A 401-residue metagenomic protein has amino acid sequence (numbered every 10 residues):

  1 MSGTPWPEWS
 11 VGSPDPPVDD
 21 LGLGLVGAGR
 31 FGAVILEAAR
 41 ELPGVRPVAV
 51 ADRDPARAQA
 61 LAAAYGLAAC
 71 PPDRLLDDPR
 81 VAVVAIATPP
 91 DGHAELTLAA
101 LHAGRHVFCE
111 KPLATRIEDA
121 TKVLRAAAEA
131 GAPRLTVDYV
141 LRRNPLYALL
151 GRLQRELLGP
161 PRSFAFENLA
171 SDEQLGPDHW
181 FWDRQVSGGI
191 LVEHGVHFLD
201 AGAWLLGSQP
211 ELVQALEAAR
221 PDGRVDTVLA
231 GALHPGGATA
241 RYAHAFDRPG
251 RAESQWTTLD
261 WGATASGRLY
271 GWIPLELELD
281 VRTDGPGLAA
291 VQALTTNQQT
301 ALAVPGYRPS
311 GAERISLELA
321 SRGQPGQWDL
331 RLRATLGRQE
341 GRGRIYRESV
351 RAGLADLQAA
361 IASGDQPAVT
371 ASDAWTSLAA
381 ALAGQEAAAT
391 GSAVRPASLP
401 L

Functional and structural regions predicted by a protein language model:
M1-P17, V83-A85, Y307, S316 (+3 more regions): C-terminal helix-rich "cap/oligomerization" subdomain common to oxidoreductases
M1-Y65: N-terminal Rossmann-like dinucleotide-binding module
I35, L67-A126: Beta-loop-alpha module in the N-terminal Rossmann-like domain of NAD(P)-dependent dehydrogenases, especially those
G104, G131-A132, G237, G391: Glycine-centered short loops/turns at secondary-structure junctions
C109, T115, L135-V137, Y242 (+1 more regions): Hydrophobic residues in well-ordered beta-strands that form the structural core
A114-L175: A contiguous active-site-proximal alpha/beta segment in oxidoreductase catalytic domains
P177-E253, G271-I273, S372-W375: Rossmann-like dinucleotide-binding domain that binds NAD(P)(H)
R220-G223, A240-A352: NAD(P)-dinucleotide binding in Rossmann-like oxidoreductases
